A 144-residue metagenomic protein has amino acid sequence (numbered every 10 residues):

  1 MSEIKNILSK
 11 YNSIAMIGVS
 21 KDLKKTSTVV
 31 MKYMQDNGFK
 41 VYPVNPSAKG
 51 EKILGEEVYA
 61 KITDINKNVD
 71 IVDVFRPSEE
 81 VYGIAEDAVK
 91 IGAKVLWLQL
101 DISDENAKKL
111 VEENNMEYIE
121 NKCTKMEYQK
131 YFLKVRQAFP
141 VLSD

Functional and structural regions predicted by a protein language model:
A15-I17: Conserved beta-strand elements of the Class I
D22-K25, M31-K52: NAD(P)-binding Rossmann-fold cofactor-contacting core
E51-K67, D73-G83: Glycine-rich, highly charged phosphate/nucleotide-binding loops
N66-N68, E105-Y128: Short acidic, glycine/proline-enriched helix-loop-strand junctions
D70-I71, V95: Structural motif
A88-V111: ADP-ribose/adenylate-binding Rossmann-like module
K125-D144: A charged, well-structured terminal subsegment
